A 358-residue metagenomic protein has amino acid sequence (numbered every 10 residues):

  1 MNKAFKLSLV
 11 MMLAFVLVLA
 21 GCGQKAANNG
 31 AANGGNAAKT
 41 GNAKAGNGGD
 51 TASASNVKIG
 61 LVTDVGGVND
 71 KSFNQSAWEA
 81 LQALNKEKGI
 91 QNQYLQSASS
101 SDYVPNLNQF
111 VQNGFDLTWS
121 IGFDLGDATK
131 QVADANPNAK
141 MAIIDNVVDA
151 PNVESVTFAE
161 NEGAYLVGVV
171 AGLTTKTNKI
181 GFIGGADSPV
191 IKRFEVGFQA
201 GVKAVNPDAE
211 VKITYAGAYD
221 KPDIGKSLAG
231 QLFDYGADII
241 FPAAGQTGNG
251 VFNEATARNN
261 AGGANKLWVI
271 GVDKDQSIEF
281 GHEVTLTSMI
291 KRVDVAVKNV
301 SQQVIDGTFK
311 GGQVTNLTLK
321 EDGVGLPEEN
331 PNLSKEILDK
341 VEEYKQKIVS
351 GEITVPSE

Functional and structural regions predicted by a protein language model:
M1-M11: Bacterial N-terminal signal peptides that target proteins for export
K3, Q24-E358: A residue-level marker of the well-folded mature domains of exported/periplasmic proteins
L17-G21: C-terminal motif of bacterial Sec signal peptides marking the signal peptidase cleavage site
